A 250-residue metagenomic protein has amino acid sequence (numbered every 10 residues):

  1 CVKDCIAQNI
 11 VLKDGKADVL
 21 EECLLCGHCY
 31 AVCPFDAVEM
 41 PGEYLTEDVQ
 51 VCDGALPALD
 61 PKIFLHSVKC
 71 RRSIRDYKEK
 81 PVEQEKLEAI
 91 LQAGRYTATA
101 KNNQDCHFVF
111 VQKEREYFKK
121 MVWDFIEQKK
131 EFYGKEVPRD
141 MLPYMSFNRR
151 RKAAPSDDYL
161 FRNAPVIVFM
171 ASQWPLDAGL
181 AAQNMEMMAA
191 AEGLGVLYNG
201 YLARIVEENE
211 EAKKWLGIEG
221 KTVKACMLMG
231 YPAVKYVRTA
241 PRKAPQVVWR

Functional and structural regions predicted by a protein language model:
C1-D18, H28-L45: Iron-sulfur cluster-binding cysteine motifs and their immediate structural context in ferredoxin-like electron-transfer
E21-P34, D48-H66: Short microdomains enriched in Cys/His and/or Lys/Arg
V51-E88: Extended interfacial segments that mediate partner engagement and assembly in macromolecular machines
P57, R150-P155, T222-R250: C-terminal helix-cap and adjacent tail motif
A89-I90, G94, V166-W215, M227: Small-aliphatic-rich amphipathic alpha-helix that forms the alpha element of a beta-alpha
A100-N102, S156-R162, M188: Short, conserved, surface-exposed binding loops centered on an aromatic residue
V109-A178: Glycine/small-residue-rich phosphate/adenosyl-binding loop
K130, G134-P143, K214-A240: A glycine-rich helix N-cap at a beta->alpha junction
